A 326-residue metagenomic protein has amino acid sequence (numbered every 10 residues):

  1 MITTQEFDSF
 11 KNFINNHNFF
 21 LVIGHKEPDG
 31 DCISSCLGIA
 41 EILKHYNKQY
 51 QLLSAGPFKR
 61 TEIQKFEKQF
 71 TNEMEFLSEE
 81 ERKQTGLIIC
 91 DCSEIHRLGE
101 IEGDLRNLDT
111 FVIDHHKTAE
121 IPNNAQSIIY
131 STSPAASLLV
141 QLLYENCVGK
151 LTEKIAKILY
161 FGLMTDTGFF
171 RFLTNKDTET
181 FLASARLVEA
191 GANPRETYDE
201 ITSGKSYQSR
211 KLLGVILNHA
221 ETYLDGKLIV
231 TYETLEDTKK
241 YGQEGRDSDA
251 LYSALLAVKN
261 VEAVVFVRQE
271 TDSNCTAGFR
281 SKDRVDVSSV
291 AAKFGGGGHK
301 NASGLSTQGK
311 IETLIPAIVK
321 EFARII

Functional and structural regions predicted by a protein language model:
M1-S9, E102-F111, S131-V140: An acidic intrinsically disordered interaction segment
I2-E27, C32-F66, S78-G86, T165-K293 (+1 more regions): Hydrophobic helix-and-loop "lid/oligomerization" segment in the mid-to-C-terminal part of catalytic domains
I2-S9, D91-E94, Y144-N146: Short, motif-level signal for alpha-helix interfacial/capping segments enriched in acidic residues and aromatics/proline
E67-Q126: Active-site cofactor/cluster-binding pocket
H115-A183: Short alpha-helices
